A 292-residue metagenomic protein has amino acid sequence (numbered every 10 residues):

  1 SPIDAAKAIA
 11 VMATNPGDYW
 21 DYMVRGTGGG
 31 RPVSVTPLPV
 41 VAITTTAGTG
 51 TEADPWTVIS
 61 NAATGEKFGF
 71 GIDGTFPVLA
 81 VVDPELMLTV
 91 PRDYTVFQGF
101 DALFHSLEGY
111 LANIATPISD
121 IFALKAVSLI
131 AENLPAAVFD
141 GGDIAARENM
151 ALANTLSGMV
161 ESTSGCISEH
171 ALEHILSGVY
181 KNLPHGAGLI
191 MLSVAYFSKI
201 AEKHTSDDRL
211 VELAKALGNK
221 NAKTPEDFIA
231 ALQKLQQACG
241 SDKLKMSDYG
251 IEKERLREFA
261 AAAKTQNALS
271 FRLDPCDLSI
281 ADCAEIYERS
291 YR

Functional and structural regions predicted by a protein language model:
S1-E85: Glycine/threonine-rich beta-strand-loop-alpha-helix active-site module that forms ligand/phosphate-binding
A5-A13, S106-L107, I130-N133, N154-G158 (+3 more regions): Buried hydrophobic packing segments
A53-S164: Carboxylate- and glycine-rich phosphate/diphosphate-binding segment that chelates Mg2+/Mn2+
L103-L107, M150-G158, L172, S193 (+4 more regions): Short alpha-helical scaffolding segments that buttress acidic/His motifs in well-ordered protein cores
I114-F122, A137-N149, S164-E169, L183 (+3 more regions): Flexible, glycine/charged-enriched surface loops at secondary-structure junctions
S164-D227, Q233: C-terminal catalytic subdomain
A214-R292: C-terminal charged capping/lid subdomain of soluble metabolic enzymes
